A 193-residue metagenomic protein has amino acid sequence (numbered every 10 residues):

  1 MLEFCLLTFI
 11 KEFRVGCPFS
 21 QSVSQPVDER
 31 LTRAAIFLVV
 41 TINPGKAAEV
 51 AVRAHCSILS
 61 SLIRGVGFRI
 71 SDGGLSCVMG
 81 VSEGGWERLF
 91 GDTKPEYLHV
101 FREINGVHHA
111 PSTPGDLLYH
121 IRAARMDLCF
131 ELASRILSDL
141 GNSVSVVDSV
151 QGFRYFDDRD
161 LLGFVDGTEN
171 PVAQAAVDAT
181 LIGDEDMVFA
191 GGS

Functional and structural regions predicted by a protein language model:
F13-S193: Long, histidine/aromatic-enriched segments associated with O2/redox biology
